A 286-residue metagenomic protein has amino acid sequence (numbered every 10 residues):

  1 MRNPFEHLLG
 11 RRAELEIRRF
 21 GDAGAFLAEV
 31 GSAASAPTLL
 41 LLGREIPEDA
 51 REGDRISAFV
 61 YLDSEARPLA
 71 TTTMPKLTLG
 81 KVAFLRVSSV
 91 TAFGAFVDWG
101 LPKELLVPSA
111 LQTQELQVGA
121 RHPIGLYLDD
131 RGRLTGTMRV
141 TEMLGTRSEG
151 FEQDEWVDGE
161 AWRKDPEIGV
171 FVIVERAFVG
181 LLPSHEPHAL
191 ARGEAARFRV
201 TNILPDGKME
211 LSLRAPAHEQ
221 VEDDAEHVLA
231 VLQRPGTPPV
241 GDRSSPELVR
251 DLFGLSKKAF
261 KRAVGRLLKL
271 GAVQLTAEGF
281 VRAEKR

Functional and structural regions predicted by a protein language model:
M1-R286: Single-stranded RNA-binding regions, centering on S1/OB-family and related RNA-binding modules
